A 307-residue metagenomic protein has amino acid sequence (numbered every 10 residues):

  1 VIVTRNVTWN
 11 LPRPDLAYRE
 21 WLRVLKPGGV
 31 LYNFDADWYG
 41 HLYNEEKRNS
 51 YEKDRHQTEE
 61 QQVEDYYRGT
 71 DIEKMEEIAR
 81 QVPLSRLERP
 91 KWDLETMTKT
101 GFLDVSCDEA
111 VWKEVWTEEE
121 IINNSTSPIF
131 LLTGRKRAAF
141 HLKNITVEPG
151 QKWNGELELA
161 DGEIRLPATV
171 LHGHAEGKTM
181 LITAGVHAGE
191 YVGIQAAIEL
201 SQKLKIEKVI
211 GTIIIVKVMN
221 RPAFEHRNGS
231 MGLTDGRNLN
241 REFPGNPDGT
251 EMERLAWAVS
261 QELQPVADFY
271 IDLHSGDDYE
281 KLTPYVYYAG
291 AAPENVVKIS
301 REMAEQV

Functional and structural regions predicted by a protein language model:
V3: A conserved beta-strand element that flanks and buttresses the S-adenosyl-L-methionine
N6-V7: Short catalytic micro-motifs in class I SAM-dependent methyltransferases
D15-V30: A short glycine-rich, Lys/Arg-flanked "PGG" loop and its adjoining helix->strand segment in the class I
V30-T70: Conserved class I S-adenosyl-L-methionine
A36-H41, A110-W112, R221, G276: Short "lid" loop at the C-terminus of a central beta-strand within the Rossmann-like core of SAM-dependent
L84-D108: Short alpha-helix
T100-G101, T117-A138: Core SAM-dependent methyltransferase catalytic element
F140-V307: Structured catalytic-domain cores with a bias toward divalent-metal coordination
